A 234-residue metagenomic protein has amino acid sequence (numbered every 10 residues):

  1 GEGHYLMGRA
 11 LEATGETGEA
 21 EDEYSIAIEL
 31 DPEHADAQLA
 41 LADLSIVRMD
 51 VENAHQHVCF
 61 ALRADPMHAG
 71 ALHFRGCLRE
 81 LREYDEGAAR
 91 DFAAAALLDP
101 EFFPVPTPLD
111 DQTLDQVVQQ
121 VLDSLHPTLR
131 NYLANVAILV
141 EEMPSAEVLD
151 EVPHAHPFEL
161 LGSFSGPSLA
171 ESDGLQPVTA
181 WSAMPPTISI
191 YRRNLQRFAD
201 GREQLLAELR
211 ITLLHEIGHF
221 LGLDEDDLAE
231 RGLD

Functional and structural regions predicted by a protein language model:
I26-A27, F60-A61, A95: Canonical positions in the second alpha-helix
L30, A64, L81, L97-L98: Structural marker of alpha-solenoid helical repeat scaffolds
L160-R210, F220-D234: Active-site scaffold of zinc-dependent metalloenzymes
